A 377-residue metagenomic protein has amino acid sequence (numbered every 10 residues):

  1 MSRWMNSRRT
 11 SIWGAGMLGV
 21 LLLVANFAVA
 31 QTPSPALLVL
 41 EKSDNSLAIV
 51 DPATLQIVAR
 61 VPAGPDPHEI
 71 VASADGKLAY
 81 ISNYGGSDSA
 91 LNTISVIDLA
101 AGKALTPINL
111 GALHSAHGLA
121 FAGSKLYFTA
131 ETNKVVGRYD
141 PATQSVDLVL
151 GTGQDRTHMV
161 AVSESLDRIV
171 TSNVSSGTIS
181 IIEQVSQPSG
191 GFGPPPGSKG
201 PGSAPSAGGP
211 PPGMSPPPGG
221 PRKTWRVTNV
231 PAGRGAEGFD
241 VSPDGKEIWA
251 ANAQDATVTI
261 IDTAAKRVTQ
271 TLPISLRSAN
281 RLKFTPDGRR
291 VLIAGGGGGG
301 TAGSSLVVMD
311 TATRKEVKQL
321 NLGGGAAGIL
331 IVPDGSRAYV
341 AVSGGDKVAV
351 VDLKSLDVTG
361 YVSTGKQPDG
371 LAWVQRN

Functional and structural regions predicted by a protein language model:
S2-M17: Bacterial N-terminal signal peptides that target proteins for export
V20-L22, N26-N377: Predominantly soluble domains enriched in secretory-pathway, periplasmic, or organellar proteins
